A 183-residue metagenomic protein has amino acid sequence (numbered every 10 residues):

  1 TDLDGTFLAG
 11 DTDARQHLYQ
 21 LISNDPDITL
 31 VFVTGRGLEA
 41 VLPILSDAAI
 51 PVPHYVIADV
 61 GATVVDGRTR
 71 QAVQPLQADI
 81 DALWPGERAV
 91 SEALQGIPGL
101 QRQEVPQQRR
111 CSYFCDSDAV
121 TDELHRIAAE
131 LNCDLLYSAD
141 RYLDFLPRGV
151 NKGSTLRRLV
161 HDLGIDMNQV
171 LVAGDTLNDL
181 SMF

Functional and structural regions predicted by a protein language model:
T1, A58-V60, Q107: Short, basic and Ser/Thr-rich N-terminal targeting/leader segments
T1-L3, S23-N24, H161, I165: Non-catalytic pre-domain segments flanking phosphatase-related domains
T1-T12, F183: Asp-based phosphoryl-transfer active-site loop
L3, R36, G174-T176: Active-site metal-binding loops of divalent metal-dependent hydrolases
T6-D11, V33-G35, R148-G149: Short, flexible loop segments at the rims of nucleotide/cofactor-binding pockets, characterized by
T12-Q103: Active-site phosphate-binding/coordination module
E87-M182: Conserved acidic, metal-coordinating active-site core of Asp-based, Mg2+-dependent phosphoryl-transfer enzymes
